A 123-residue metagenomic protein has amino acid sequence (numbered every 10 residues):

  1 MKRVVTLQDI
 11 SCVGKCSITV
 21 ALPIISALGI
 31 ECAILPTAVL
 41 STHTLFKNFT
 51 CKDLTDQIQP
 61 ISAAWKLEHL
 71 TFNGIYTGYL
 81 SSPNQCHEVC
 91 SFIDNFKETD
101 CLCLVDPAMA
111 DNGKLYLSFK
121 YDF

Functional and structural regions predicted by a protein language model:
M1-G74: Small-residue (G/A/S/T)-rich helix-start motifs and N-terminal tracts that mark the onset
T77-G78, P83-F123: Conserved beta-alpha-beta core of the PfkB/ribokinase-like small-molecule kinase fold
